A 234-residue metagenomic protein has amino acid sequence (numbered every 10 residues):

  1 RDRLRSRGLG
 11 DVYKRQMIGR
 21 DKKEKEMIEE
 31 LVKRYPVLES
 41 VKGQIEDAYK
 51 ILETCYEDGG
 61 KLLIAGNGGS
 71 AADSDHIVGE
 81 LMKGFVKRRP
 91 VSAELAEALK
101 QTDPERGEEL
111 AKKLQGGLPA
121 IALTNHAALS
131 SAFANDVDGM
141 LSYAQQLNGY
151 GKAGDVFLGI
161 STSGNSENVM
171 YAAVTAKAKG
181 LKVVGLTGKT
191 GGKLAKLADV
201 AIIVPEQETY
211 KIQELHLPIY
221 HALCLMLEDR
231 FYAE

Functional and structural regions predicted by a protein language model:
R1-Q16: Single conserved hydrophobic/aromatic residue that forms the stacking wall/gate of nucleotide- or nucleobase-binding
M17-S40: Generic N-terminal amphipathic, Lys/Arg-enriched alpha-helix
S40-D58: A short, well-structured juxtamembrane/interface segment
C55-Y150: Glycine-rich, small/polar surface segments that engage phosphate groups of diverse ligands
A71-D75, M140, N165-A172, L194: Short glycine/serine/threonine-rich phosphate/pyrophosphate-binding segments that cradle anionic phosphate groups
G185-A198: Short, glycine/polar-rich helix-capping loops at beta-to-alpha or helix-loop-helix junctions that flank or form
Y210-E234: A charged, well-structured terminal subsegment
